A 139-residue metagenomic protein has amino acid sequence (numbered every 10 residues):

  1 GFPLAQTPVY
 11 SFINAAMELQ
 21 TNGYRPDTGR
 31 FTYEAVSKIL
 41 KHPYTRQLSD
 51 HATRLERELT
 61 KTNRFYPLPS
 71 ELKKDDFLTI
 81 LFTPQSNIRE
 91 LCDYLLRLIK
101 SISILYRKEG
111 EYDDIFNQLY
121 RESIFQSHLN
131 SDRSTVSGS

Functional and structural regions predicted by a protein language model:
G1-S139: Polyanion-engaging groove/track-forming segments
